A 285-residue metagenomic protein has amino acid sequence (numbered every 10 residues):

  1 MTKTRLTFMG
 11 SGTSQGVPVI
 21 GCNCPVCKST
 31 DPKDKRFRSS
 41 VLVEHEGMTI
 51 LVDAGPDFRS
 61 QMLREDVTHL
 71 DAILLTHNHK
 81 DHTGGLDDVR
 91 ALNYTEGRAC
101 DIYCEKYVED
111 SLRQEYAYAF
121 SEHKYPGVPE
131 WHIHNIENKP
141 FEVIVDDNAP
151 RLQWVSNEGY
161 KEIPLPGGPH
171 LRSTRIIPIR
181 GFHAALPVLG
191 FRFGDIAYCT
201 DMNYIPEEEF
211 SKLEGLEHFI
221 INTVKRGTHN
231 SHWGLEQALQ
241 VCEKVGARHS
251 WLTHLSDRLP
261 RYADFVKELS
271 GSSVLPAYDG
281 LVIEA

Functional and structural regions predicted by a protein language model:
M1-C199, F265-A285: Binuclear metal-dependent hydrolase catalytic cores
D57, H79, N203, V224 (+1 more regions): Catalytic metal-binding/acid-base residues of hydrolase active sites
D147, P206-A285: Binuclear metal-ion centers of metallo-dependent hydrolases, dominated by the metallo-beta-lactamase
F182-L189, F193-N222: Active-site-proximal loop/helix segments of hydrolase catalytic cores
